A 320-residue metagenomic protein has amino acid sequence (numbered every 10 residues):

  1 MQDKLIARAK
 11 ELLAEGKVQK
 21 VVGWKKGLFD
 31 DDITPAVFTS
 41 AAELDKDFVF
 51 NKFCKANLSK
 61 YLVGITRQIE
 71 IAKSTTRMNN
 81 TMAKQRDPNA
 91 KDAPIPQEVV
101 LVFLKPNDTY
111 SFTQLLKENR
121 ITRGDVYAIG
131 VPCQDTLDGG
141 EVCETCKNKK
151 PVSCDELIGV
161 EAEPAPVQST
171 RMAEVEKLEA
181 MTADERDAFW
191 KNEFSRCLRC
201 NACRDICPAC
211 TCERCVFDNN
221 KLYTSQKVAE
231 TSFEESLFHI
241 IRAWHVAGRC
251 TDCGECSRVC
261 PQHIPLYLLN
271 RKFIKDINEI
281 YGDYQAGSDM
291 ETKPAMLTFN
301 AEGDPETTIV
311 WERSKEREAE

Functional and structural regions predicted by a protein language model:
M1-W190, F194, P208: Iron-sulfur-associated redox domains of electron-transfer enzymes in respiratory and anaerobic energy metabolism
D108-Y110, G139-V152, S195-V216, G248-H263: Local cysteine-cluster metal-coordination motifs and their immediate loop/turn environment, predominantly Fe-S cluster
R171-S195, C212-E320: Ferredoxin-type iron-sulfur electron-transfer modules in oxidoreductases and energy-metabolism complexes
